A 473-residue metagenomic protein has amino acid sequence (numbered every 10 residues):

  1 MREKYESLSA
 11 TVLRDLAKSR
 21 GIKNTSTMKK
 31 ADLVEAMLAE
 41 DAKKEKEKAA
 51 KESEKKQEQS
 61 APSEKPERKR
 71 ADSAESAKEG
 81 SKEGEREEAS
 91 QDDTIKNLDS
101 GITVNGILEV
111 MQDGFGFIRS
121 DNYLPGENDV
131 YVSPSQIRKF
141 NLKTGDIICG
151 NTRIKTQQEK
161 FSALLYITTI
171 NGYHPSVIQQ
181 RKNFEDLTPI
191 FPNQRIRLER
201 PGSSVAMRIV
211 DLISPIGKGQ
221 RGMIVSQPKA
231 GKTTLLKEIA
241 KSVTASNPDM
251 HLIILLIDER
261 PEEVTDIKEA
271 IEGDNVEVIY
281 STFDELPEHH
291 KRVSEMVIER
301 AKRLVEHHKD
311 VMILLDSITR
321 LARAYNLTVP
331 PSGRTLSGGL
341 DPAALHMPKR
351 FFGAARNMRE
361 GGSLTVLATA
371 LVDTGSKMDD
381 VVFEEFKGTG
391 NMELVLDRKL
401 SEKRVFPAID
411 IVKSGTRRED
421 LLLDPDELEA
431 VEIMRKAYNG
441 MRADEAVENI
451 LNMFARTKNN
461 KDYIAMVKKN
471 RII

Functional and structural regions predicted by a protein language model:
M1-G101, Y123, N128: Charged, low-complexity terminal tails
M37, L108-Q112, S120-N122, P134 (+14 more regions): Flexible glycine-/small-residue-rich
E83-I178: N-terminal "pre-motor" subdomain/linker immediately upstream of P-loop NTPase catalytic cores
K96-V104, V205-I209, V297-K302, F351: Phosphate-interacting basic helix/loop segments used at nucleotide- and nucleic-acid interfaces
S100-I102, V110-G114, L124-G126, L142-D146 (+11 more regions): Short flexible coil/turn linkers enriched for glycine and charged/polar residues that connect secondary-structure
I154-I224, A230: P-loop NTP-binding catalytic core
G202-E259, I298: P-loop NTPase nucleotide-binding module
G231, A240-V243, L252-D274, V278-I473: P-loop NTPase catalytic core
